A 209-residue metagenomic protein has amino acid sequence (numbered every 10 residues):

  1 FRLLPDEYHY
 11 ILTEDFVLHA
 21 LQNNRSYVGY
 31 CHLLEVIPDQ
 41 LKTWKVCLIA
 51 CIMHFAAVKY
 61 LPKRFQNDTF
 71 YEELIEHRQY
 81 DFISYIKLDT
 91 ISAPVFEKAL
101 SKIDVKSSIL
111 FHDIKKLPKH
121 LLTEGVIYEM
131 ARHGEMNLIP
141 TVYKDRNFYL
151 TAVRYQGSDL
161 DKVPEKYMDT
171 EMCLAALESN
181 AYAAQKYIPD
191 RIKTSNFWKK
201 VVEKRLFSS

Functional and structural regions predicted by a protein language model:
F1-S209: Ankyrin repeat (ANK) tandem alpha-helical domains that serve as protein-protein interaction scaffolds, prominent
